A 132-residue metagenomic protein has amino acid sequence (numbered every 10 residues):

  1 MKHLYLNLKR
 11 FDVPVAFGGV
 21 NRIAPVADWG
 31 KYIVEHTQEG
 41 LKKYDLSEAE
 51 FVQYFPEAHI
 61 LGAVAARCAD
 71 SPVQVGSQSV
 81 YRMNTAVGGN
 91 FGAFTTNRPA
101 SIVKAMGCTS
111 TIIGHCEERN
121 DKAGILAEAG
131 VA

Functional and structural regions predicted by a protein language model:
M1-L8, A16-A24, Q38, K104-C108 (+1 more regions): Expand to "…catalyze enediolate/carbanion chemistry for C-C bond making/breaking, isomerization, decarboxylation
M1-V75, R82-G88: Conserved N-terminal beta1-alpha1 strand-loop-helix module at the mouth
P25-V34, F91-A105: Short, acidic/polar
T37, T85, T95-T96, T109-T111: Residue-identity detector for threonine
E48-G62, A93-F94, K104, A123 (+1 more regions): Active-site beta->alpha loop and helix N-cap motifs at the rims of alpha/beta catalytic domains
A66-D70, S101-M106: Short, charge-rich binding segments
V73, V80-G88, R98, C116-A132: Contiguous, function-dense segments enriched for cysteine-driven chemistry and partner/ligand-binding capacity
G76-S77, A100, C108: Small-side-chain structural scaffolding
